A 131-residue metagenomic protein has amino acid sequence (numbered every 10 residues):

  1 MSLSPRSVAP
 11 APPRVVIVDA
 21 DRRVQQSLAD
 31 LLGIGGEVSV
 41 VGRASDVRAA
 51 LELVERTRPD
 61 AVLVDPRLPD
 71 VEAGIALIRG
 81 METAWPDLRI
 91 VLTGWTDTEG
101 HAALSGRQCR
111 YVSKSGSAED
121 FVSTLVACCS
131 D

Functional and structural regions predicted by a protein language model:
M1-R14, V24, S117-D131: Non-catalytic signal-transmission and effector/linker regions of two-component phosphorelay proteins
A11-V24, L28, L32, V62: Conserved acidic segment of CheY-like receiver
R43, V62, I90, Y111-V112: Two-component signal transduction core modules
R43-A61: Acidic, metal-coordinating helix/loop segments flanking the phosphotransfer/catalytic sites of two-component signaling
D46, W95-G100: Negatively charged, flexible loop motifs adjacent to catalytic sites in prokaryotic signal transduction proteins
E55-T57, M81-D87: Conserved phosphotransfer cores of two-component systems
V64-R79: Conserved phosphotransfer microenvironments
T93-D97, S105-C128: Output/docking surface of receiver
